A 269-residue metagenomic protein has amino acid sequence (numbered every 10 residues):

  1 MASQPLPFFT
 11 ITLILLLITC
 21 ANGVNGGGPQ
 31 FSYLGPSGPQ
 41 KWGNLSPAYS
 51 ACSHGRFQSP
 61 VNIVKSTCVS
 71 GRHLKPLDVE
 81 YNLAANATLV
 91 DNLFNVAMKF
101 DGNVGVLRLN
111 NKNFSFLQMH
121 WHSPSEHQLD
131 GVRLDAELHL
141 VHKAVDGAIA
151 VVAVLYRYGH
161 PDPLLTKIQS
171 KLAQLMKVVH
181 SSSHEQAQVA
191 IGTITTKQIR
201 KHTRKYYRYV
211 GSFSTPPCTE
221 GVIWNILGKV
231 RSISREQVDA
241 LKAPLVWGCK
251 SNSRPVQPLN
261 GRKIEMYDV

Functional and structural regions predicted by a protein language model:
A2-V269: Alpha-carbonic anhydrase
